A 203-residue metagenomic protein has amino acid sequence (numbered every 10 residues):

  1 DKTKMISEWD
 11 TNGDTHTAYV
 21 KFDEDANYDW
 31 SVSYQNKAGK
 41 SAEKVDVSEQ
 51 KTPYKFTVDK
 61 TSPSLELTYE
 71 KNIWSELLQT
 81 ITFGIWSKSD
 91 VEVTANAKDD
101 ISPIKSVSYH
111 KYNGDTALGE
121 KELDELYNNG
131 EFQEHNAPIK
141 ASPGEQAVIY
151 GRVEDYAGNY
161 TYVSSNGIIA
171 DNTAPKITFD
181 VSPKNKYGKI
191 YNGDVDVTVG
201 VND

Functional and structural regions predicted by a protein language model:
D1-D203: Low-complexity, disordered linker/stalk regions enriched in Pro/Thr/Ser/Gly
